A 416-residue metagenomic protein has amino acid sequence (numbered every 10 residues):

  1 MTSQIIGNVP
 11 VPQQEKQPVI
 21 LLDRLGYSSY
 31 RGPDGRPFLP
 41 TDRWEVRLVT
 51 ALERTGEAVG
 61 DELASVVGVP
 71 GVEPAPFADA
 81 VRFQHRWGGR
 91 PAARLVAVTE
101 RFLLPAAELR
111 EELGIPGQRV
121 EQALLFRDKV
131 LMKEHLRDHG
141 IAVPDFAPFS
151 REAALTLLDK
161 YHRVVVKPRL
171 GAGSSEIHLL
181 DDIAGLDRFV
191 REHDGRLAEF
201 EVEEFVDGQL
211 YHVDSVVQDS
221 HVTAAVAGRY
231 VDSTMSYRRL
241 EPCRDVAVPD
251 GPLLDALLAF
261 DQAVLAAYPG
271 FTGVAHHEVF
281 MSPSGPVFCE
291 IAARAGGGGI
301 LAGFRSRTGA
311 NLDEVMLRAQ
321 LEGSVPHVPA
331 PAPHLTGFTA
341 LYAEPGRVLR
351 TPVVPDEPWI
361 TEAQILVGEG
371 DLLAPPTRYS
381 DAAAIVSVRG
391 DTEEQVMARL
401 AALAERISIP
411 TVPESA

Functional and structural regions predicted by a protein language model:
M1-E121, S324-P326, A343, Y379-S380 (+2 more regions): ATP-binding N-terminal substructure of ATP-dependent carboxylate-amine bond-forming enzymes
S3-G7, A154-L155, L317-A416: Peripheral (often C-terminal) accessory segments that flank ATP-dependent C-N-forming ligase machineries
G60, P168-L170, R238, P376-D381: Short, flexible turn/loop "capping" segments at secondary-structure junctions
F126-E201, D207, Q218-D219, A247-A263 (+1 more regions): Active-site nucleotide/adenylate-binding loops and adjacent lid/helix of ATP-dependent enzymes
L157-Y161, M281-V287, T377-A382: A short, glycine/Asx- and small/polar-enriched loop/turn that sits immediately N-terminal to a beta-strand
S174, A292-T308, E369: Glycine-rich phosphate/pyrophosphate-binding beta-alpha loops
H193-E199, E204-A247, D255-F288, A292-L301 (+2 more regions): Phosphate-binding core of ATP-grasp and ATP-grasp-like enzymes
